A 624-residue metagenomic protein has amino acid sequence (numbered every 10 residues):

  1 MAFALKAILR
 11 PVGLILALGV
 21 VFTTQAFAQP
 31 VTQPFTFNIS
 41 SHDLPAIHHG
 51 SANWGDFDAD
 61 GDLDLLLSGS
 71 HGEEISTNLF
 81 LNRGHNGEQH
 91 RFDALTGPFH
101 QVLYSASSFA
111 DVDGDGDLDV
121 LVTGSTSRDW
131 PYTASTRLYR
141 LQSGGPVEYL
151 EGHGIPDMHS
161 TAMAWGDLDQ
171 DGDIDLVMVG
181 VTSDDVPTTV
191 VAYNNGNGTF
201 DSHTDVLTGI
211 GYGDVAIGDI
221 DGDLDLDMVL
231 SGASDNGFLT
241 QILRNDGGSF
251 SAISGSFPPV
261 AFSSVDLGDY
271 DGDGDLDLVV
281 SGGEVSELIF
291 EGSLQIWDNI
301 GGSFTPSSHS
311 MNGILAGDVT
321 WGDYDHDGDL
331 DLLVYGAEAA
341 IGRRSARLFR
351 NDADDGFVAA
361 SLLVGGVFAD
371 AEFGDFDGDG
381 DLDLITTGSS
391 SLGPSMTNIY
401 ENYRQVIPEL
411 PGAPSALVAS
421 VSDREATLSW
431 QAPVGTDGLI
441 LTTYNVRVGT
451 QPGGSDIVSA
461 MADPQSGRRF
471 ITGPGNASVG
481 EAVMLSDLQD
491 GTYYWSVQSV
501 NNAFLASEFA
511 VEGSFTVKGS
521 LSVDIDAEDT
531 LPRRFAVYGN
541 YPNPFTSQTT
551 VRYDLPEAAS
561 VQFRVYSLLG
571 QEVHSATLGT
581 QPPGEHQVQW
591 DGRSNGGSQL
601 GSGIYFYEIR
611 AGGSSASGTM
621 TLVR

Functional and structural regions predicted by a protein language model:
F27-I47, L81-V102, Y139-M158, Y193-I210 (+5 more regions): Blade-edge motifs of beta-propeller repeat domains
G50-F57, S105-G114, T161-L168, G213-I220 (+3 more regions): Beta-propeller blade termini
Y403-A416, S514-N540, P556, S615 (+1 more regions): Residue-level detector of functionally pivotal "anchor" positions at catalytic/ligand-binding pockets or at interdomain
Q405-L439, E508-G519: Pro/Thr/Ser/Gly-rich low-complexity, intrinsically disordered linker/stalk tracts
T427, L521-Y541, F545-Y566, S575 (+1 more regions): Glycine-centered coil/turn sites that cap beta-strands in beta-rich domains
L441-L488: Recognizes extended acidic, P/S/T-rich segments that occur within or adjacent to Ig-like beta-sandwich modules
L485-L505: Beta-strand-rich modules
T580-P583, Q589, S598-R624: C-terminal tail/sorting-segment detector
